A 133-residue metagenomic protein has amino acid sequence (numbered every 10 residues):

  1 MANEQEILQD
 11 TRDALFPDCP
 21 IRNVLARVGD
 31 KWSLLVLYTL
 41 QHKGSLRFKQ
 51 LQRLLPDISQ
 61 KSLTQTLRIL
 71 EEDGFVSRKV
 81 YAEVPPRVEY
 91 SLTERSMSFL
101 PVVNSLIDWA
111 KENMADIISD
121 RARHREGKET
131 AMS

Functional and structural regions predicted by a protein language model:
M1-P17, E72, S77, E94-S133: C-terminal regulatory/oligomerization modules of transcriptional regulators
P17-S62, E89: N-terminal helix-turn-helix DNA-binding core of bacterial DNA-binding proteins
K43, V84, S98: Glycine-/small-residue-rich active-site loops that bind phosphorylated ligands and cofactors
L63, L67-L70: Basic amphipathic alpha-helical segments that dock to polyanions
E71-S91: Beta-hairpin "wing" of winged helix-turn-helix
